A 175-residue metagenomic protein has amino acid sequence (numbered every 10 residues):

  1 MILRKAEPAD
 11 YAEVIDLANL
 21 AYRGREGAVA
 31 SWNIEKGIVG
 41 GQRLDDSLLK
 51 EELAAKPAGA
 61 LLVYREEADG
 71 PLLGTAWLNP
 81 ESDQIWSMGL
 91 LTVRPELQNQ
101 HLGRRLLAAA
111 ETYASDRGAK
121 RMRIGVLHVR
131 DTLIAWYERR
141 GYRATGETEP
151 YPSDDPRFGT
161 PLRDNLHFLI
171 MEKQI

Functional and structural regions predicted by a protein language model:
M1-A12, I175: Conserved N-terminal entry element of GNAT/NAT acetyltransferase domains
D16-K50: Conserved GNAT-fold acetyl-CoA-binding loop/helix
Q42-L62, S87, D164-H167: A short helix-loop-beta-strand connector motif used in the catalytic cores of GNAT acetyltransferases and, in some
A58-A76: Conserved beta-hairpin
R65, L91-Q98, V126-H128: A short, internal acetyl-CoA/4′-phosphopantetheine-binding micro-motif in the GNAT/acyltransferase core
G70-N79, S87-T92: Conserved beta-strand in the GNAT
V93, N99-T112, R139: Conserved acetyl-CoA-binding loop-helix of GNAT-fold acetyltransferases
K120, L127-I134, R140-R143, E147-I175: C-terminal "cap" of GNAT-fold acetyltransferases
